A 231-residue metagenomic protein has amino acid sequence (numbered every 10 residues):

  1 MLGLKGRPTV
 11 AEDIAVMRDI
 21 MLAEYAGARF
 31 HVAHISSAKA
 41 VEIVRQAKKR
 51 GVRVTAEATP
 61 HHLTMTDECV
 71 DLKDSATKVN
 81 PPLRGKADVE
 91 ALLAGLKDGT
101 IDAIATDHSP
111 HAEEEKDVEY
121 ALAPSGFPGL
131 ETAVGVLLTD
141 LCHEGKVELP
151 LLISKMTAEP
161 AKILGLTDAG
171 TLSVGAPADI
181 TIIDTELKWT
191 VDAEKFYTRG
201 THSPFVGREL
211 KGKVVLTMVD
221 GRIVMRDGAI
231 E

Functional and structural regions predicted by a protein language model:
M1-G27, A76, K97-D98, D102-I104 (+1 more regions): His/Asp/Glu-enriched, well-ordered alpha-helical/loop segment that forms or immediately abuts the divalent-metal
M1-I104: Histidine/acidic residue-rich metal-binding segments in metalloenzymes
F30, E57, D107, L137 (+1 more regions): Residue-level signal for inorganic ion chemistry
S36, T59, S109-H111, K188: Catalytic metal-binding/acid-base residues of hydrolase active sites
A40, L63, E113, T185 (+1 more regions): Conserved protein kinase catalytic core
E119-L122, V174-A229: C-terminal cap of metal-dependent C-N hydrolases
